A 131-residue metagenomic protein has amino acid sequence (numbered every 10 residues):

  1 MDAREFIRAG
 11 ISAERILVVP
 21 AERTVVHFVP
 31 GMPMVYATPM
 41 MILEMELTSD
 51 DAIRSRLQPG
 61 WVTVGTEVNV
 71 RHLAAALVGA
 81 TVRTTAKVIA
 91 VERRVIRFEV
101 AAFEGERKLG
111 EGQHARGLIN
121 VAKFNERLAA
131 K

Functional and structural regions predicted by a protein language model:
D2-A37: Catalytic strand-loop segment that frames the active site of acyl-thioester-processing enzymes
I7-E14, M40, E67, T81-R83 (+2 more regions): Intrinsic-disorder/low-complexity, polar/charged segments enriched in Ser/Thr/Lys/Arg/Asp/Glu/Gln
I16-P20, R71, Q113-G117: Generic structural detector for well-ordered beta-strands
E22, D50, I89-R93, F103-R107 (+1 more regions): Short coil/turn motifs at secondary-structure junctions
S49-R83: Hydrophobic beta-strand-centered segment that forms part of the acyl-chain substrate-binding groove
V70-G105: Hydrophobic beta-sheet segments that form the core/acyl-binding groove of ACP/CoA-dependent acyl-chain-processing
G110-E111, A115-K131: C-terminal output/interaction extensions
